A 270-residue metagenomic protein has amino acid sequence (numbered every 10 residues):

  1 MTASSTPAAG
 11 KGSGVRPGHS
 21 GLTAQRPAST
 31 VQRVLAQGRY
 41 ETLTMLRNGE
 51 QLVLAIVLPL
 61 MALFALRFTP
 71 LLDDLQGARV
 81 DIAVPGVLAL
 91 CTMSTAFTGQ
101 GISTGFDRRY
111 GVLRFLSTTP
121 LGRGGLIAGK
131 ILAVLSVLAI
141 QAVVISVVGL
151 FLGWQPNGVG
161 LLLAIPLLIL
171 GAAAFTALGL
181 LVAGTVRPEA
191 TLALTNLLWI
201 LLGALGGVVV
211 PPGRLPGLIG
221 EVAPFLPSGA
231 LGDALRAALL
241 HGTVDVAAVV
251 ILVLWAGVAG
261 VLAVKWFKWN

Functional and structural regions predicted by a protein language model:
M1-G21: Short, intrinsically disordered terminal tails adjacent to the first/last structured region
T2-A3, P7, R26, T30-Q37 (+1 more regions): Short hydrophobic, aromatic-rich alpha-helical segments embedded in or entering the lipid bilayer of multi-pass
A3, L22-R33, Q37-Y110, A142 (+3 more regions): Transmembrane helix-boundary elements of multi-pass transport/secretion proteins, especially ABC-type permease modules
T30, V84, A96-Q100, R108-V112 (+7 more regions): Hydrophobic alpha-helical segments typical of transmembrane helices and their membrane-interface/capping positions
A65-D73, A183-F225, G229: Transmembrane helix segments
R67-L71, F106, F115, L150 (+7 more regions): Transmembrane helix-loop junction
S103-L135: Helix-loop-helix units of permease transmembrane domains in multi-pass membrane transporters, especially ABC
R123-L194, T243-V253, G257-V261: Alpha-helical transmembrane segments and their short interhelical loops
